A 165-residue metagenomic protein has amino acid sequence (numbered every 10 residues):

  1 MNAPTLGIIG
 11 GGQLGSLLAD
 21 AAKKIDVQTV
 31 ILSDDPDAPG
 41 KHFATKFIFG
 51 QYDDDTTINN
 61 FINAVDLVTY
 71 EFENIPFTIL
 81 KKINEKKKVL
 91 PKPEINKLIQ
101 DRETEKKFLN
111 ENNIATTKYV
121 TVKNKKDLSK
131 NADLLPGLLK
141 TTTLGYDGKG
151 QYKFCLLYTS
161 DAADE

Functional and structural regions predicted by a protein language model:
M1-Q100, T104: ATP-binding N-terminal substructure of ATP-dependent carboxylate-amine bond-forming enzymes
K41-H42, L90-P91, N113-A115, T143-G148: Short glycine-enriched loop/turn motifs at secondary-structure junctions
F47-Q51, V120-K123, F154: Short acidic-hydrophobic, aromatic-tinged amphipathic segments that line or gate anion-handling sites
A64-V68, T116-K118, G150: Short active-site oxyanion
Y70, V89-P91, K118-T121, L139: General beta-strand structural signal in soluble alpha/beta enzymes
K97-P136: Glycine-/Pro-rich loop/turn segments that contact NAD(P) or position catalytic residues in Rossmann-like domains
L109, D133-F154: ATP-grasp fold ATP-binding core
Y158-D164: Conserved small/polar residues in nucleotide/adenosyl-binding loops
